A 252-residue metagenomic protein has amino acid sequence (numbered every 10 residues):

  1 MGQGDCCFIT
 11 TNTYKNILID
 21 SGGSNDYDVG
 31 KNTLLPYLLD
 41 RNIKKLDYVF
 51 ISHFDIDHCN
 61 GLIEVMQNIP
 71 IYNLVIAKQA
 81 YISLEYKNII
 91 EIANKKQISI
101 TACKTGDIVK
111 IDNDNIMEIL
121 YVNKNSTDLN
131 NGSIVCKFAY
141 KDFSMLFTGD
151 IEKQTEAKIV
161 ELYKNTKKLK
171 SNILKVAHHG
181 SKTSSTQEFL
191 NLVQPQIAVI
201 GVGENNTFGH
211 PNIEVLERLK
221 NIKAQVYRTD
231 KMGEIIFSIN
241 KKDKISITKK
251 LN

Functional and structural regions predicted by a protein language model:
M1-N252: Non-globular, low-confidence helical/coil segments that flank catalytic cores
